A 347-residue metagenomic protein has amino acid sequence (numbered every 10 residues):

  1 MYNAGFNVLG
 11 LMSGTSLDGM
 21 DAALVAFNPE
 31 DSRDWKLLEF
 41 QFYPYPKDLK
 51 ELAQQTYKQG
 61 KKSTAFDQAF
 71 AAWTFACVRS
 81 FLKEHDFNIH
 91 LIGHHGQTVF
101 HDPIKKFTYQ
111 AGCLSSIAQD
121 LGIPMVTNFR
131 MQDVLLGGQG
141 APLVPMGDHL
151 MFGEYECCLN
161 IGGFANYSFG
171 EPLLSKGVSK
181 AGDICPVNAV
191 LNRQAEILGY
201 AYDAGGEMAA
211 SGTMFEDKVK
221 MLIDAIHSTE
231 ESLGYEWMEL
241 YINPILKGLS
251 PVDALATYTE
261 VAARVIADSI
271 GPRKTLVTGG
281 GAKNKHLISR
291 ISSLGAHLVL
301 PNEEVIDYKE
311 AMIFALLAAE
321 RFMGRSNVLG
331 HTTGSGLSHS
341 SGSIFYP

Functional and structural regions predicted by a protein language model:
M1-F42: N-terminal phosphate-binding or glycine-rich loops at protein starts, especially the Walker A/P-loop of NTPases
V8-M12, L24, L91-G93, E156-N160: Short glycine-aspartate micro-motif
S13, H94-Q97, I161-G163, R273-K283 (+1 more regions): Glycine-rich beta-strand-to-loop/alpha-helix junction loops that act as flexible
L17, E260, P301-P347: Glycine-rich phosphate-binding/hydrolytic loop that grips phosphoryl groups
M20-V25, L37-Q54, D120-G122, V126-H149 (+1 more regions): Glycine-rich phosphate-binding loop plus the immediately following alpha-helix
L24-R33, K105-S116, D148-M151, E171-V178 (+1 more regions): A glycine- and small-aliphatic-rich helix-loop capping segment at beta-alpha/alpha-beta transitions that lines
Y57-L114: Short beta-strand-loop/turn "lid" adjacent to the catalytic site in phosphate-handling enzymes
G199-K274, N284-A296: A contiguous, well-structured pocket-lining segment that forms one wall/lid of small-molecule binding clefts in soluble
